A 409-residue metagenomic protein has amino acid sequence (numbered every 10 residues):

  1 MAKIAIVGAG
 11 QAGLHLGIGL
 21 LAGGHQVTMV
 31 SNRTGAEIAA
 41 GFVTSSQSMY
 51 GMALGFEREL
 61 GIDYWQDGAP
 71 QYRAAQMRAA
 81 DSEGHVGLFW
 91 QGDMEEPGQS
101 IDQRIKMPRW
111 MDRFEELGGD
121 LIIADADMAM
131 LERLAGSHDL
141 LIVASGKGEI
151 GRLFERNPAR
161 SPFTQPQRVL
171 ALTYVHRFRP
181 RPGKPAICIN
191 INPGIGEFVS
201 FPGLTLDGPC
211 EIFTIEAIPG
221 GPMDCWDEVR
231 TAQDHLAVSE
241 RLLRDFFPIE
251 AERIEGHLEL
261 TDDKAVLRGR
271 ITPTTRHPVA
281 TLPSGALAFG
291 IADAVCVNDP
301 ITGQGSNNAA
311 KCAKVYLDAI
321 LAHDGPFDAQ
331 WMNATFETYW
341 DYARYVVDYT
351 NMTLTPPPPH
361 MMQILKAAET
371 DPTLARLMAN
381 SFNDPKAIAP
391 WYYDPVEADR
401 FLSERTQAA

Functional and structural regions predicted by a protein language model:
M1-A12: Beta1/beta-strand and adjacent pyrophosphate-binding region of the FAD-binding site in flavoprotein oxidoreductases
I6, G17, G269-V347: Conserved mid-domain beta->alpha element of the FAD-binding
V7-A9, I18-F42: Glycine-rich FAD pyrophosphate-binding loop
R33-D81: N-terminal FAD cofactor-binding segment of flavoenzymes
S48, D93-R109, A144, I150-G151 (+2 more regions): Short beta-strand to alpha-helix junction loop
F154-I189: Central beta-strand plus flanking loop segment that forms part of the substrate or channel wall within the catalytic
N192-V266: Conserved FAD/dinucleotide-binding core of flavoprotein oxidoreductases
T302-G303, D318-A409: C-terminal helical "tail/cap" subdomain of flavin- and related membrane-associated enzymes
